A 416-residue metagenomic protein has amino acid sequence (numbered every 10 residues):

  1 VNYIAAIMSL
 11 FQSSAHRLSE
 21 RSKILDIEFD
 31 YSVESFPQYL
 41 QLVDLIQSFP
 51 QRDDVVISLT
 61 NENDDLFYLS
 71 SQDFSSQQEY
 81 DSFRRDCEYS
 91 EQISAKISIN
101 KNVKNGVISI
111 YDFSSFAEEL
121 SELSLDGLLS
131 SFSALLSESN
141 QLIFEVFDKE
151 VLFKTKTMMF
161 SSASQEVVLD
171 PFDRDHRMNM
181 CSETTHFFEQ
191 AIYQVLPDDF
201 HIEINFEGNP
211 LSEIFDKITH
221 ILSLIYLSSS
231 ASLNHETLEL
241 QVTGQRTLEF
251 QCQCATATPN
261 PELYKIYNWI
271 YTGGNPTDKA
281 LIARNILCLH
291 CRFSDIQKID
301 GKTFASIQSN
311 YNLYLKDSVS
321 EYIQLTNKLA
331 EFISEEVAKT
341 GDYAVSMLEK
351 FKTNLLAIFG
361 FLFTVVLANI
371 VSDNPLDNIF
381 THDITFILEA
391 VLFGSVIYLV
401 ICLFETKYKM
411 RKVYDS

Functional and structural regions predicted by a protein language model:
V1-H176, V365: Long, contiguous, compositionally biased segments that the model treats as domain-scale units
I4-I7, F11-S14, Y39-F49, H201 (+2 more regions): Generic hydrophobic, helix-prone segments enriched in Leu/Val/Ile
I99-I296: Extended, non-transmembrane interaction/recognition domains
T256-P259, K279-A280, Q308, L315 (+4 more regions): Active-site-proximal structural scaffolding
P261-A280, Y311-V319, M347-F359: Alpha-helical transmembrane segments of integral membrane proteins, especially early/N-terminal helices
I282-Y322: Short, non-transmembrane cytosolic segments of multipass membrane proteins
L325-L367, V371: Transmembrane alpha-helical segments and their cytosolic interface motifs in multi-pass membrane proteins
T353-D415: Transmembrane alpha-helical hairpins and terminal membrane-anchor modules
